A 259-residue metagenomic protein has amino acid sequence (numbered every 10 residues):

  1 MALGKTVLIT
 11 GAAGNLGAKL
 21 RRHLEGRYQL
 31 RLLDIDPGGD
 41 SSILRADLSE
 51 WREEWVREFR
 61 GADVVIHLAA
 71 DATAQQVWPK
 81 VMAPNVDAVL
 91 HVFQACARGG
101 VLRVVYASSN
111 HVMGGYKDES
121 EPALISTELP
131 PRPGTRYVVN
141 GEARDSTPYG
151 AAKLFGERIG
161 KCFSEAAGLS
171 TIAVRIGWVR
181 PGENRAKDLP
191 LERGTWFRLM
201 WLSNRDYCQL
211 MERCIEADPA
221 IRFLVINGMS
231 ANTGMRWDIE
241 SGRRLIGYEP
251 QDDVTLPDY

Functional and structural regions predicted by a protein language model:
K5-G26: N-terminal Rossmann NAD(P)H-binding glycine-rich loop of SDR-like oxidoreductase domains
L48-P84: NAD(P)H-binding glycine-rich loop region in Rossmannoid oxidoreductase-like domains and their noncatalytic homologs
V65, Q76-V105: NAD(P)-cofactor binding segment of oxidoreductase domains
H91-R144: Conserved Rossmann-fold NAD(P)-dependent oxidoreductase catalytic core, especially the SDR/UDP-sugar
P148, A152-F155: Active-site helix of classical SDR
E157-G182: Conserved beta-loop-beta element that borders a ligand/cofactor-binding pocket
I176-D188, W201-F223, A231: Alpha-helical substrate-binding/gating segment
D188-L189, F223-E249: Conserved C-terminal active-site "lid" loop/helix of NAD(P)H-dependent oxidoreductases that clamps the redox cofactor
